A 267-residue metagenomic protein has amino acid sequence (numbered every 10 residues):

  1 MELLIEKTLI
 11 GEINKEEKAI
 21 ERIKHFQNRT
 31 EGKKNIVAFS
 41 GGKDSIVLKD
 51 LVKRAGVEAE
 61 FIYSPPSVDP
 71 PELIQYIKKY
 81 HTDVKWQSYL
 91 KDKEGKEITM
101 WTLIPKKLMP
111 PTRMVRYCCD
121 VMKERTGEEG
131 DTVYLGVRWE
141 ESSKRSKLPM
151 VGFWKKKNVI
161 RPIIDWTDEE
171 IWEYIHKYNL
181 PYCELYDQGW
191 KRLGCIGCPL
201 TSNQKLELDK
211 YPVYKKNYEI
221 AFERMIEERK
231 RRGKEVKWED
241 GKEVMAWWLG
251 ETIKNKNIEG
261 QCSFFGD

Functional and structural regions predicted by a protein language model:
M1-K177: ATP-dependent adenylation/nucleotidyltransferase module used to activate substrates
E2, K33-K34, K177, P181-D267: ATP/NTP-dependent adenylation/nucleotidyl-transfer catalytic domains that generate, transfer, or process NMP-activated
